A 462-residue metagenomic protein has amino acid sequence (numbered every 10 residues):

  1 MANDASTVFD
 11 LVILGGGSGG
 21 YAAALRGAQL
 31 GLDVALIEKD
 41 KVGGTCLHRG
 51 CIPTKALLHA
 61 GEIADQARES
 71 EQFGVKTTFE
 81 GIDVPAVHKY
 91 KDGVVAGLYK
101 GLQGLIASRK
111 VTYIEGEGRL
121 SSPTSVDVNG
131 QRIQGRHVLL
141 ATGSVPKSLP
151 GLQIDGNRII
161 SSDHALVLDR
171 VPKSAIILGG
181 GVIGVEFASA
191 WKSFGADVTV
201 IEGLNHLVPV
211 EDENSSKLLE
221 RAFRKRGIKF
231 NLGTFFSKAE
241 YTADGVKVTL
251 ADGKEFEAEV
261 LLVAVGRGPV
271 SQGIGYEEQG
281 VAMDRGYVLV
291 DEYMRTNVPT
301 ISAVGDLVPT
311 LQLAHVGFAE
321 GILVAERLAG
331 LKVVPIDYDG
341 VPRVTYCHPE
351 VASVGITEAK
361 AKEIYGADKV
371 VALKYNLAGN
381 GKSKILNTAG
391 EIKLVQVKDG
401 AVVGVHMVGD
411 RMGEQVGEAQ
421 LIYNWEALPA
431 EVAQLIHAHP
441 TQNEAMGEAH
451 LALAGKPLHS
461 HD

Functional and structural regions predicted by a protein language model:
A2-F9, L25-L32, I37-V171, T199 (+8 more regions): Glycine-rich flavin
D4-G17, V171-G181: Beta1/beta-strand and adjacent pyrophosphate-binding region of the FAD-binding site in flavoprotein oxidoreductases
V12-L14, G118, I133-G143, L178 (+2 more regions): Short hydrophobic core segments
L14-G19, A28-D40, T45, I52 (+3 more regions): Flexible, glycine-rich terminal cap/loop adjacent to redox cofactors in electron-transfer oxidoreductases
G20, G184-V185: N-terminal Rossmann-fold NAD(P) dinucleotide-binding loop
A24, A28, A188, K192-S193: Gly/Ala-rich phosphate-binding loop of Rossmann-like dinucleotide-binding domains, activating on the conserved
E115, D291-E292, Q396-V397: Short, acidic, Ser/Thr-enriched surface-loop or helix-capping motifs
D155-P172, E255-G330, E418-Q420: FAD-site-proximal beta/loop scaffold in flavoenzymes
